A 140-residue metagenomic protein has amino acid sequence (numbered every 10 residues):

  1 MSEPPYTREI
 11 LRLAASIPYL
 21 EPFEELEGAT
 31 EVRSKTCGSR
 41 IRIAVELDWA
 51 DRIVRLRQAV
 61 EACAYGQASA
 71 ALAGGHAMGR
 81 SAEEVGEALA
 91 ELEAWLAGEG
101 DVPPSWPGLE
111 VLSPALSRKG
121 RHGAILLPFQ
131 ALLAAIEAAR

Functional and structural regions predicted by a protein language model:
S2-L20, R80-R140: C-terminal binding/interaction regions
S16-V60: Structured beta-strand/loop patches that form or line metal/cofactor-binding pockets in enzymes
C37, C63, A124: Functionally engaged cysteine thiol sites
I41-R42, G74, E83-E87: Short, surface-exposed, polar/charged, turn-prone segments marking secondary-structure boundaries
E61-Q67: Short, thiol/selenol-centered motifs that function as redox-active sites or metal-ligating centers
S69-S81: Alpha-helical support elements that line or immediately flank enzyme active sites and cofactor-binding pockets
